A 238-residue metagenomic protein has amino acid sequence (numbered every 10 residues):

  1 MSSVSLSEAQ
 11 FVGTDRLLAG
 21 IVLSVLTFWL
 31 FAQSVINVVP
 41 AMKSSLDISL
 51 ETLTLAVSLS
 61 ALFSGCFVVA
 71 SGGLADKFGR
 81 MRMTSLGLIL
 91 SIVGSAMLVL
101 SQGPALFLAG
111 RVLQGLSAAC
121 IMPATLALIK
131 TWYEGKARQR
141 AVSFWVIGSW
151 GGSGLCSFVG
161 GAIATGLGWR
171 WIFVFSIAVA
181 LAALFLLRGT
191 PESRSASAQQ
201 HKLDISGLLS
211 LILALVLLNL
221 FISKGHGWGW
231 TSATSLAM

Functional and structural regions predicted by a protein language model:
S2-G189: Transmembrane-helix bundle of Major Facilitator Superfamily
T165-M238: Hydrophobic transmembrane-helix bundles of small-molecule transporters
